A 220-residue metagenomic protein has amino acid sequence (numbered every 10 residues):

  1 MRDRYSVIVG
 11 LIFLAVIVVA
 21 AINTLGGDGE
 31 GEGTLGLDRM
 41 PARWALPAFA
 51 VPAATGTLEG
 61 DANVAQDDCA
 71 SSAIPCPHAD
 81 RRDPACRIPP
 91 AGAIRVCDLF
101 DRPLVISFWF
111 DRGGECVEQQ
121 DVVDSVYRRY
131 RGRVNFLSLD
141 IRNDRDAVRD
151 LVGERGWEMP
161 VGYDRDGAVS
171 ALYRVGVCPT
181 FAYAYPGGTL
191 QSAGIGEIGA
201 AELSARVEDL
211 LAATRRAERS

Functional and structural regions predicted by a protein language model:
I8-T24: Hydrophobic membrane-insertion alpha-helices, especially the h-region of bacterial N-terminal signal peptides
G26-P41: Ser/Thr/Pro/Gly-rich low-complexity linker/stalk segments immediately outside membranes or between
A50-L104: A short beta-strand-turn-helix
D101, D150-E158, R165-R219: Thiol/disulfide oxidoreductase modules built on the thioredoxin-like
R102-L104, W109-G113, V177: Short pre-active-site segment immediately N-terminal to redox-active cysteine/selenocysteine motifs in thiol-based
V105-I106, F136, F181: Hydrophobic beta-strand anchors of alpha/beta hydrolase catalytic cores
F108-S125: Conserved redox-active cysteine motifs that mediate thiol-disulfide chemistry, especially di-cysteine Cys-X(1-2)-Cys
G132-A147, W157-G167: Thiol-based oxidoreductase modules, predominantly thioredoxin-like and allied folds used for disulfide exchange
